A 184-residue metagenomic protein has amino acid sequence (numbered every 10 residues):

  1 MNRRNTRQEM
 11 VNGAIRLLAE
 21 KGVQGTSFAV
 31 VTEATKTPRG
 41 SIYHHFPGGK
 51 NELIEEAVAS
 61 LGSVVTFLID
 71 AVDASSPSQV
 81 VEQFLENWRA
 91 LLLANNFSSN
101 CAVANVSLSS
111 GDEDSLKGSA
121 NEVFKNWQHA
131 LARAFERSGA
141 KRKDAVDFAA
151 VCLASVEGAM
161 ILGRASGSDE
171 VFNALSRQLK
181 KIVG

Functional and structural regions predicted by a protein language model:
M1-N5: N-terminal intrinsically disordered/low-complexity leader segments
E9, G13, L17-E56: Helix-turn-helix
Q24-G25, G139-V146: Short, charged helix-capping/linker segments at alpha-helix termini
V58-V64: Short, basic, alpha-helical segments at the C-terminal edge of helix-turn-helix-like DNA-binding modules
I69-S99, A149-C152: Hydrophobic alpha-helical connector segments
D70, E113-S138, D147-A150, R177-K181: Amphipathic alpha-helical packing segments from all-alpha helical-bundle domains
V81-Q83, A94-G118: Amphipathic alpha-helical segments used for helix-helix packing
A104-N105, K143-L162, A174, Q178-K181: Hydrophobic alpha-helical segments that form the core of small-molecule binding pockets and/or dimer interfaces
